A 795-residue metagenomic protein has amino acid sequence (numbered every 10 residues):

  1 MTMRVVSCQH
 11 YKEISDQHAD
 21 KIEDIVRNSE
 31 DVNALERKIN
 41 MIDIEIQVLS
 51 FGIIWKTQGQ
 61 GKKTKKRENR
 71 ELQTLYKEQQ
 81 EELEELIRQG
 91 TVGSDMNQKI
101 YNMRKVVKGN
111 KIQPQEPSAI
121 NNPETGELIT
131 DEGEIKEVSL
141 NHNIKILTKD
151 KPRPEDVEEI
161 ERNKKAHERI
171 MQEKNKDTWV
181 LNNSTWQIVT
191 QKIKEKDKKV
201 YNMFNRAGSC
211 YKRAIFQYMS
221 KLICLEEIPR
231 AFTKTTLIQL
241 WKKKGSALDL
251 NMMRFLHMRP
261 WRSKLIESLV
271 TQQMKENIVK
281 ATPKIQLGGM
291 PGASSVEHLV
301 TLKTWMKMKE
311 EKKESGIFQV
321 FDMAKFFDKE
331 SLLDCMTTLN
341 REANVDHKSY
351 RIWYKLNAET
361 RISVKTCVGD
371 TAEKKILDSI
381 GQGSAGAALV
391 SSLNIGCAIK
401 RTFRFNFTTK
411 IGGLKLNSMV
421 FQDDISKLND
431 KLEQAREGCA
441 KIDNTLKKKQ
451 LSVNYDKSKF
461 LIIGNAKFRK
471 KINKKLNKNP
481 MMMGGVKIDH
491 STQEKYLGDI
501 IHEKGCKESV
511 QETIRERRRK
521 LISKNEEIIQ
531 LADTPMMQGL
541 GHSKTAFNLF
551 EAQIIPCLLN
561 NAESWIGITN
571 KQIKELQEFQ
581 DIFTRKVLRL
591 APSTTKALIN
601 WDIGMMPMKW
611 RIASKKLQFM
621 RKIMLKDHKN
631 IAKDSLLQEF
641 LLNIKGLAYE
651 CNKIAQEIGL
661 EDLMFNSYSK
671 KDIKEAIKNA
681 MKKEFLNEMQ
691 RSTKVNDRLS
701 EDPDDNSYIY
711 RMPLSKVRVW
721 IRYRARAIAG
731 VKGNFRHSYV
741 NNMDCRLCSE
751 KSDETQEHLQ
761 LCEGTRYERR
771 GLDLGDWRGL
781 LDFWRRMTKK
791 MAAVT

Functional and structural regions predicted by a protein language model:
M1-T64, E137, E516, K520 (+1 more regions): Surface polyanion/phosphate-binding segment centered on an Asp-His-Pro turn
K38-N40, F51-S184: Basic/polar low-complexity segments
W55-R67, P291, F421-D424, K457-K459 (+2 more regions): Non-catalytic, peripheral interaction segments enriched in hydrophobic/basic residues
N175-L393: Conserved pre-catalytic core of RNA-dependent polymerases
C224, T337, A358, Q690-T795: Family-specific functional microsites
V270-L287, S391-Q422, S426: Active-site palm subdomain of RNA-directed nucleic acid polymerases
L356, S452-T492, T513: Short, conserved micro-motifs composed of acidic
E575, F579, R585-R722: Acidic catalytic cores of enzymes that act on phosphate-bearing nucleotides/polynucleotides
